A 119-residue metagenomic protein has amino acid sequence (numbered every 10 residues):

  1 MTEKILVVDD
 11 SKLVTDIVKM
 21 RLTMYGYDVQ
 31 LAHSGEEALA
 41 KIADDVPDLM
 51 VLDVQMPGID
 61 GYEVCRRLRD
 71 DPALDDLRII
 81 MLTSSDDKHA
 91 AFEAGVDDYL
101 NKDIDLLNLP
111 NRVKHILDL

Functional and structural regions predicted by a protein language model:
V8-D9, A32, M50: Conserved sequence signature across two-component system core domains
K12-Q30: Two-component/phosphorelay signaling modules centered on CheY-like receiver
H33-E37, D60-V64: Acidic catalytic/metal-coordinating carboxylates
D45-V51: Active-site beta3 strand of CheY-like receiver
D53, T83: Active-site residues of response regulator receiver
M56: Receiver (REC) domain active-site loop signature in two-component systems and cognate sites in sensor histidine kinases
E63, S85-I104, N108-N111: Alpha4 helix (beta4-alpha4-beta5 surface) of REC/receiver domains from two-component response regulators
L109-L119: Receiver (REC) domain switch/output surface
